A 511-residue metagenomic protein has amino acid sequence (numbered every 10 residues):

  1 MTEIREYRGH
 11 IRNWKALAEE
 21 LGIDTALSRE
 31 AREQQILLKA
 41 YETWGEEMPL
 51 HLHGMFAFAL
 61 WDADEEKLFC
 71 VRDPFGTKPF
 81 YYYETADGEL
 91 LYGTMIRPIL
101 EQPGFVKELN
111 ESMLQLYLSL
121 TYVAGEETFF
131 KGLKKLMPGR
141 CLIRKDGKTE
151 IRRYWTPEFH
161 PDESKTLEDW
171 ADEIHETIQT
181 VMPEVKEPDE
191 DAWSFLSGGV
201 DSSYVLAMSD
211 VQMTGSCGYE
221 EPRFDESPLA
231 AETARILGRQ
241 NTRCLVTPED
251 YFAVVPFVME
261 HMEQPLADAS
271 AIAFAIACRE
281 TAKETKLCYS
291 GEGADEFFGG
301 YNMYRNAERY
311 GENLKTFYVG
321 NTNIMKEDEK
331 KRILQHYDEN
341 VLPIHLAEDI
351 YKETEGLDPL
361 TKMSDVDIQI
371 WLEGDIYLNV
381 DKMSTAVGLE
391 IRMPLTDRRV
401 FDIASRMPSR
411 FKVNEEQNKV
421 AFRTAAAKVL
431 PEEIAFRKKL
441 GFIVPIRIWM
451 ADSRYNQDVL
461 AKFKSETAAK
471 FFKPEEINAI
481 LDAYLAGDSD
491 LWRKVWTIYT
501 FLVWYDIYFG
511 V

Functional and structural regions predicted by a protein language model:
I4, W14-L27, A31-R32, W61-K165: N-terminal segments that mediate ammonia production and transfer in glutamine-dependent amidotransferase systems
E6-F75, E84, E168-D189, S194-F195: Conserved short alpha-helical segments that host acidic/polar catalytic motifs at enzyme active sites
L17-I23, I344-P359, S405, K470-D488: Short amphipathic alpha-helical segments and their helix-coil junctions
A26-R32, E47, K107-E111, D169 (+4 more regions): Structural motif
L38-E42, Q115-V123, D367-G374, K494-Y508: Short, hydrophobic/amphipathic alpha-helical patches that form generic packing surfaces within helical domains
M48-L50, F130-K134, L266, T361: Short Gly/Pro-enriched turn/cap motifs at secondary-structure boundaries
A63-D87, D146, F159-D349, E353-M363 (+5 more regions): ATP-dependent adenylate-handling active sites, centered on carboxylate activation for C-N bond formation
L430-Y484, D488: PAPS-dependent sulfotransferase catalytic core
